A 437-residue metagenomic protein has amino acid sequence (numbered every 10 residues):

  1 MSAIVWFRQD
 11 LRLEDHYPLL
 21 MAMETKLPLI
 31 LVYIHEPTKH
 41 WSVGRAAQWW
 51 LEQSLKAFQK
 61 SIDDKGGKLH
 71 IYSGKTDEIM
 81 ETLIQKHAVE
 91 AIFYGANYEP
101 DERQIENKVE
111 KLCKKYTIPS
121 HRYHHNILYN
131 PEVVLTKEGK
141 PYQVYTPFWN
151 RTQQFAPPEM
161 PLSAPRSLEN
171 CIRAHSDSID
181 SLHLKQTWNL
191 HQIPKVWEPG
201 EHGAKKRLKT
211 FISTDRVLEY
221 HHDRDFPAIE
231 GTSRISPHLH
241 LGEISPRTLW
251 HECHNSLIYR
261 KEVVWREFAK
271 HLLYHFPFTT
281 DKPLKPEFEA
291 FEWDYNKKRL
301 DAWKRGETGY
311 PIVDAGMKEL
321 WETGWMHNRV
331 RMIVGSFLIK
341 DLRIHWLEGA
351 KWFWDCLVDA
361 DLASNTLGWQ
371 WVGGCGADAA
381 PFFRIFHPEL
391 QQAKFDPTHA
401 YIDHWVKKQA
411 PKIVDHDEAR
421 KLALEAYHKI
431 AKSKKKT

Functional and structural regions predicted by a protein language model:
M1-E159, K318, S364, E425-I430 (+1 more regions): Trp/Phe/Arg-rich N-terminal binding region typifying the photolyase-homology
P18, S54, F58, A204-R207 (+6 more regions): Alpha-helical packing segments of well-folded alpha/beta enzyme cores
L19-M21, L55-F58, K108, Y129-L135 (+7 more regions): Intrinsically disordered, low-complexity boundary segments flanking structured domains
H35-K39, F58-S61, H87-E90, E159-S167 (+4 more regions): A short alpha-helix capping/helix-coil boundary motif
Q53, Q104, K140-Q143, G203 (+3 more regions): Generic recognition of short, well-ordered alpha-helical interface segments
P141-E287, Q392-T437: Glycine/tryptophan-enriched, flexible segments
A228-D403: Active-site-proximal binding-pocket segments
